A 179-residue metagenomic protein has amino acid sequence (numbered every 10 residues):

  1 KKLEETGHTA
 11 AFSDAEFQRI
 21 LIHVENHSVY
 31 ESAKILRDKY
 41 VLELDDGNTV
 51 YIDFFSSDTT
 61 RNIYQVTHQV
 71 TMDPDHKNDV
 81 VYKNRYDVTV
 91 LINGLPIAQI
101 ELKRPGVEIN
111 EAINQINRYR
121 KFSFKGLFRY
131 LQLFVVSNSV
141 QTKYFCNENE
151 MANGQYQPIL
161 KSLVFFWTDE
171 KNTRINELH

Functional and structural regions predicted by a protein language model:
K1-H179: An alpha-helical interface "stripe"
